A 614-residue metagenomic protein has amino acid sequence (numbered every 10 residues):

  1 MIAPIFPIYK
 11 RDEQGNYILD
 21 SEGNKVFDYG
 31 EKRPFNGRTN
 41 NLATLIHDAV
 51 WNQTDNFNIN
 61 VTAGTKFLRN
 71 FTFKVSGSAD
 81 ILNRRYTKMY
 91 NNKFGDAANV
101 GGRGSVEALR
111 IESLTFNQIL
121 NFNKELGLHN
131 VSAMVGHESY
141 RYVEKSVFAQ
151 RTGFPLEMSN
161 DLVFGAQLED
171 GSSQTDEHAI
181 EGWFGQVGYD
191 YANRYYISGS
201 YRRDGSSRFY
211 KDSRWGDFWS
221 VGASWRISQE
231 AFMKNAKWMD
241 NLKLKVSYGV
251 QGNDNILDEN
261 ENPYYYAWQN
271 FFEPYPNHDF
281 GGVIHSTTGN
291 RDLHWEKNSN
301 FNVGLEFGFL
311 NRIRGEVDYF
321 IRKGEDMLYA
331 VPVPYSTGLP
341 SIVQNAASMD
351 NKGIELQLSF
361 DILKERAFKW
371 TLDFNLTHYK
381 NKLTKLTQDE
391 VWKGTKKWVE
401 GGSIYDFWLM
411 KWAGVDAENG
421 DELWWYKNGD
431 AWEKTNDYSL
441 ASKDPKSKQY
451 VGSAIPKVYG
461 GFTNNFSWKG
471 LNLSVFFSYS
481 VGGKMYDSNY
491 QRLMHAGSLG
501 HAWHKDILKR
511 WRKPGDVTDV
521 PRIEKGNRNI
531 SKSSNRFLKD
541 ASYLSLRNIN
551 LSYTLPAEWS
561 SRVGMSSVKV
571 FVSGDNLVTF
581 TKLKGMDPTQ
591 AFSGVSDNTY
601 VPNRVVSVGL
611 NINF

Functional and structural regions predicted by a protein language model:
M1-S21, K25, N381, Q388-K397: N-terminal, post-signal-peptide soluble/periplasmic segments of Gram-negative outer-membrane pore/transport systems
D12, K66, S478: Functionally critical loop-and-helix segments that line ligand-binding/catalytic clefts of soluble enzyme domains
D12-G15, D20-K25, D258-E261, G420 (+3 more regions): Intrinsic-disorder/low-complexity loop/linker signature
L19-D20, V147, A166-Q167, E418-D421: Accessory interaction regions appended to the cores of large information-processing enzymes
G30-Y90, V100-L409, K469, S533-F614: Extracellular/periplasmic, surface-exposed regions of secreted and cell-surface proteins
Y90, F94, A98, H278-S286 (+4 more regions): Surface-exposed, extracytoplasmic segments of Gram-negative outer-membrane nutrient-acquisition systems
F466: Short, structured surface segments that line ligand/substrate-binding pockets
